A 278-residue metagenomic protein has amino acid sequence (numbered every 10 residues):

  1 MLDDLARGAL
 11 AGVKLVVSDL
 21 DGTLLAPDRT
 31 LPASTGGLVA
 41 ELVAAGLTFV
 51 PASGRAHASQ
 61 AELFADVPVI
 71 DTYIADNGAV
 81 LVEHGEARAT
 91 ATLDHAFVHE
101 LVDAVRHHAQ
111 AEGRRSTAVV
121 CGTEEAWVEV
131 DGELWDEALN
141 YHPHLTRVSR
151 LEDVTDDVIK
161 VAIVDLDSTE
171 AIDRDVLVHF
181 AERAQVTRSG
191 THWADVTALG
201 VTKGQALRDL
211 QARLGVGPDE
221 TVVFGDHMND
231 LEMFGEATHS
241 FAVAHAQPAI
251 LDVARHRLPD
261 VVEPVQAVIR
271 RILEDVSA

Functional and structural regions predicted by a protein language model:
A6-R7, A11-L15, L31-P32, V196-A278: Mg2+-dependent phosphoryl-transfer enzymes with acidic/Ser/Thr/Gly-rich catalytic loops
L20, G78, G225-H227: Active-site metal-binding loops of divalent metal-dependent hydrolases
T30-L134: Active-site phosphate-binding/coordination module
T35, Q60-F64, D173-V176, A237 (+1 more regions): Hydrophobic packing residues within well-ordered alpha-helices of enzyme cores
L42, N77, V161, F234 (+1 more regions): Residue-level signal for inorganic ion chemistry
D66-V69, D76-N77, H179-E182, E236-A237 (+1 more regions): Short, structured coil segments at secondary-structure junctions
H108, R114-F224, M228-E236: Conserved acidic, metal-coordinating active-site core of Asp-based, Mg2+-dependent phosphoryl-transfer enzymes
